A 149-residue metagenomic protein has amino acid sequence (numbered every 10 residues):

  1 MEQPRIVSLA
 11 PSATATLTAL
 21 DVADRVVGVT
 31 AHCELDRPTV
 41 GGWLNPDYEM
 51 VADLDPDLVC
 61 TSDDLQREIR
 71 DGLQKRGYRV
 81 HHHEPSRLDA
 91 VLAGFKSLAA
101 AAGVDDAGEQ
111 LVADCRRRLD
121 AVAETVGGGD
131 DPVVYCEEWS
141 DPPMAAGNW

Functional and structural regions predicted by a protein language model:
M1-W149: N-terminal ligand-binding lobe of clamshell/alpha-beta domains
